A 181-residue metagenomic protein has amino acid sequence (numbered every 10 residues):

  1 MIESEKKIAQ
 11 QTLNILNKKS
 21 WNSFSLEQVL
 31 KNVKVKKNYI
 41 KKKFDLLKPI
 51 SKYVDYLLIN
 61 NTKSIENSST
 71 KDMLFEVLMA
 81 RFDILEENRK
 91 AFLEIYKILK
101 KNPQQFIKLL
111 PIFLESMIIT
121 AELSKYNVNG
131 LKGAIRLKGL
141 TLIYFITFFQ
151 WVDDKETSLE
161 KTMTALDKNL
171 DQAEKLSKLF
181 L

Functional and structural regions predicted by a protein language model:
I2-K31, V35, L47-K52: Short, amphipathic alpha-helix enriched in basic
Q11-K18, L57-N61, I95, I143-D154: Solvent-exposed, amphipathic alpha-helical segments
V33-L46, L85: Short hydrophobic/aromatic patch on the recognition helix
S51-T62, P103: Short, basic, alpha-helical segments at the C-terminal edge of helix-turn-helix-like DNA-binding modules
K63-E94, K101: Hydrophobic alpha-helical connector segments
Q104-Y126, A134-F145: Amphipathic alpha-helical packing segments from all-alpha helical-bundle domains
K132-V152, A165-Q172: Hydrophobic alpha-helical segments that form the core of small-molecule binding pockets and/or dimer interfaces
D153-L181: C-terminal peripheral helix-coil segments that are non-catalytic and often amphipathic
